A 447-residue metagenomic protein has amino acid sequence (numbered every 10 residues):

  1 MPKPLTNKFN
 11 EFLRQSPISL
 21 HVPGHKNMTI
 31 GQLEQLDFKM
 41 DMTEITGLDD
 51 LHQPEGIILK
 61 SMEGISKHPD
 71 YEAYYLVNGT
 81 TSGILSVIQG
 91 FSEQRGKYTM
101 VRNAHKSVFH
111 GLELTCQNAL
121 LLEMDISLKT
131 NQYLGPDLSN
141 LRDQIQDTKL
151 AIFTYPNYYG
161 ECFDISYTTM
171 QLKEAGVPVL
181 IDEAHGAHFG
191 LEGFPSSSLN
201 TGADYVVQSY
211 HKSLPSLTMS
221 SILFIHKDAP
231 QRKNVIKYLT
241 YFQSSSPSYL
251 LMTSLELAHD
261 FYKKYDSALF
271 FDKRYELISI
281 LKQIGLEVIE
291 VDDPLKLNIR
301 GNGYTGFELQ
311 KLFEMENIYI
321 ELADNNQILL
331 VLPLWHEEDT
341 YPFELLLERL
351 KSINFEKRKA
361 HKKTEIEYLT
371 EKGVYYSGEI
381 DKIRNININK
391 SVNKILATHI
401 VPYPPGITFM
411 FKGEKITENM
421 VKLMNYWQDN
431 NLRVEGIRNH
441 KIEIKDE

Functional and structural regions predicted by a protein language model:
M1-G56, V177: N-terminal "arm"/small-domain region of PLP-dependent enzymes with the aminotransferase-like
F38-T81, N103: Conserved N-terminal alpha-helix of the aminotransferase class I/II PLP-enzyme fold
E72-R95, G111: Conserved beta-loop-alpha segment that forms the PLP phosphate-binding cup at the N-terminus of a helix
G96-D147, A151-F153: PLP-dependent aminotransferase-like
T130-H188: Active-site phosphate-binding strand-loop segment of PLP-dependent enzymes
L199-I236, Q243-S254: Active-site PLP attachment segment
H259-V288, K311: Conserved PLP-dependent catalytic core of the aminotransferase class-I/II
K282-P404, F411-K412, E418-L432: Conserved C-terminal alpha-helix-loop-beta "cap" of PLP-dependent enzymes that closes/shapes the active-site mouth
